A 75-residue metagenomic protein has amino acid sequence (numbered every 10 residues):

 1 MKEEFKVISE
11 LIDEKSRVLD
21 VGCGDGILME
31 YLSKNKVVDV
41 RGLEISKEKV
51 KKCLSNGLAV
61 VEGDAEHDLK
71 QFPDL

Functional and structural regions predicted by a protein language model:
M1, V21, R41-G42: Charged, low-complexity surface patches
M1-K15: Conserved alpha-helix/loop element of class I SAM-dependent methyltransferases that forms part of the SAM/SAH-binding
K15-S16, G57: Short, well-ordered alpha-helix to beta-strand connector turns
S16-G24: Conserved class I S-adenosyl-L-methionine
G26-E30: Glycine-rich SAM-binding Motif I of class I
Y31-D68: Class I SAM-dependent methyltransferase SAM/SAH-binding core
K70-L75: A short acidic, Gly/Pro-enriched loop at the edge of an enzyme's catalytic core that lines a small-molecule cofactor
